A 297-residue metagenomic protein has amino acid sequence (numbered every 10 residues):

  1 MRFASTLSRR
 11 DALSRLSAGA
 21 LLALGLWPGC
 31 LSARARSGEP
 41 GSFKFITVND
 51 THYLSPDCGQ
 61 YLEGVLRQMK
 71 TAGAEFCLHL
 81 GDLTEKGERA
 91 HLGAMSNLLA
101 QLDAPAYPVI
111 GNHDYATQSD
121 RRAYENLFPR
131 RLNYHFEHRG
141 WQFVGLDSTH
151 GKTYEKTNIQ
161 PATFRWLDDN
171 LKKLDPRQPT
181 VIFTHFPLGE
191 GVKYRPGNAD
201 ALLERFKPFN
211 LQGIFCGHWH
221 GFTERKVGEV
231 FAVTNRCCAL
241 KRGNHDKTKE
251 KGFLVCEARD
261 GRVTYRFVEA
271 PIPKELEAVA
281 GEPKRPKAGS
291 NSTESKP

Functional and structural regions predicted by a protein language model:
M1-S8: N-terminal secretory signal peptides
L16, G25, C30-A94: N-terminal active-site segment of His-dependent metallophosphoesterases
E39, L254-P297: A short C-terminal boundary segment appended to hydrolase-like catalytic domains
D50, G81-D82, G111-N112, H185 (+1 more regions): Active-site glycine-centered loops adjacent to acidic/histidine catalytic or metal-binding residues that shape
R89-P179, N198-G213, E224-R259, K287: Extended active-site neighborhood of metal-dependent phosphoesterases/phosphodiesterases
L174-G191: Short acidic, glycine-rich surface-loop motifs adjacent to enzyme active sites
I182-P187, Q212-F222: Histidine-centered catalytic micro-motifs
